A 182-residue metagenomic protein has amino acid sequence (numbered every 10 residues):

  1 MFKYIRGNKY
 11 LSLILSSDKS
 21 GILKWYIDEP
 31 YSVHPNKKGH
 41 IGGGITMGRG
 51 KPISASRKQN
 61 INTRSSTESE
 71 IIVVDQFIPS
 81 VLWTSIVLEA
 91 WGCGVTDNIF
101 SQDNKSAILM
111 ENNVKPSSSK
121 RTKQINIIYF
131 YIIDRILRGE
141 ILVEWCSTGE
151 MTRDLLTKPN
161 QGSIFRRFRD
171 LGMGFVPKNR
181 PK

Functional and structural regions predicted by a protein language model:
F2-I5, P30, I136, L156: Residues that mediate protein self-association or partner binding, especially in amphipathic alpha-helical
K3-E29, C93: Structured nucleic-acid-interacting core domains from mobile-element enzymes and related host factors, especially RNase
G7-L11, S32, K51-S54, W83-A90: Conserved helix-loop functional segments at active or binding sites
G7-L11, S32, N36, I141-L142 (+2 more regions): Intrinsically disordered or highly flexible coil/loop and linker segments, enriched in small and charged/polar residues
I14, Y26, T46, S101 (+1 more regions): Beta-strand cores of modular interaction/reader domains in eukaryotic scaffold and signaling proteins, especially PDZ
D18, G48-K51, R135: Short loop segments at secondary-structure junctions
I22, R57-K182: RNase H-like nuclease module associated with reverse transcription
W25-S69: RNase H-like nuclease fold core
